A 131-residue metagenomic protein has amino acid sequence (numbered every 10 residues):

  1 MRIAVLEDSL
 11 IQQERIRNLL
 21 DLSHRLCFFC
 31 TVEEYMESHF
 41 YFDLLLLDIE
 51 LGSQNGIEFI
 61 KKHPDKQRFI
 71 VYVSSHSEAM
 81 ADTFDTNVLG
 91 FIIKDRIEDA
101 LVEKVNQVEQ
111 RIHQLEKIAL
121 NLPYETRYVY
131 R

Functional and structural regions predicted by a protein language model:
E7: Conserved acidic carboxylate
F28-L44: Acidic, metal-coordinating helix/loop segments flanking the phosphotransfer/catalytic sites of two-component signaling
D48: Active-site residues of response regulator receiver
G52: The feature encodes the CheY-like receiver
I57-R68: Short amphipathic alpha-helix used as the core "switch/output" element in two-component signaling
Q67-E78: A short, hydrophobic beta-strand element within the central beta-sheet of small alpha/beta folds
H76-I92: Alpha4 helix (beta4-alpha4-beta5 surface) of REC/receiver domains from two-component response regulators
E103-R131: Conserved binding/recognition cores within well-folded domains
